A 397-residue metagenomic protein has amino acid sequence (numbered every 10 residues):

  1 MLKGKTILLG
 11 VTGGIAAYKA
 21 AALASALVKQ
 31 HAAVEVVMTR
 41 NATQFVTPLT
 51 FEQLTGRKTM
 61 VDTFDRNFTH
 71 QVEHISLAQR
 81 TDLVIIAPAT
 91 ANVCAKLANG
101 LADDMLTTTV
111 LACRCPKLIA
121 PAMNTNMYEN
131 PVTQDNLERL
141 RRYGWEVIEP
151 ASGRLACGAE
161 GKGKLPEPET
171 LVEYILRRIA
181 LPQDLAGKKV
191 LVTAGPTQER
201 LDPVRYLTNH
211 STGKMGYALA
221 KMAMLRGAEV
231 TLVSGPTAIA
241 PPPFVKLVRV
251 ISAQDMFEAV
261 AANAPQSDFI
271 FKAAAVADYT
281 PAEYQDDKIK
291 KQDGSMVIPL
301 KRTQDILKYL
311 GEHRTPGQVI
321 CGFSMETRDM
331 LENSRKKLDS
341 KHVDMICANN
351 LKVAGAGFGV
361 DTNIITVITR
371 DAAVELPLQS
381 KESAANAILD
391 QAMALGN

Functional and structural regions predicted by a protein language model:
M1-I119, N124-N397: A cross-family phosphate/adenosyl-ligand binding-site feature
